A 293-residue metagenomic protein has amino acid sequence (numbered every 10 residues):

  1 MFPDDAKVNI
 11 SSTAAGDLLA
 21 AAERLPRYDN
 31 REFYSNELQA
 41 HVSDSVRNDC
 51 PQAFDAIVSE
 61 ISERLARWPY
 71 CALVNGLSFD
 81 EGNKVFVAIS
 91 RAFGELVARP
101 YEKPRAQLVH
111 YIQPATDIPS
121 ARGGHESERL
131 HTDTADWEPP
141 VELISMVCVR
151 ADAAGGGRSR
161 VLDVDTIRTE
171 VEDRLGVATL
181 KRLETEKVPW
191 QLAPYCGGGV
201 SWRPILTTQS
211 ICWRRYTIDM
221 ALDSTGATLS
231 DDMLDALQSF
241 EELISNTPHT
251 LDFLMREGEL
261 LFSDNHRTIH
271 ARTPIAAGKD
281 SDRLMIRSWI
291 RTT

Functional and structural regions predicted by a protein language model:
M1-F54, V58-S59, R67, P104 (+2 more regions): Active-site environment of non-heme Fe oxygenases that use a 2-His-1-carboxylate facial triad
A40-H41, S62-F79, F93: N-terminal, charged low-complexity regulatory/assembly segments
V46-A53, V74-G82: Short secondary-structure transition/capping motifs
C71, G94-P104: Short secondary-structure capping/junction motifs at helix and strand boundaries
S78-V97, T225-E242: Signature of the catalytic double-stranded beta-helix
